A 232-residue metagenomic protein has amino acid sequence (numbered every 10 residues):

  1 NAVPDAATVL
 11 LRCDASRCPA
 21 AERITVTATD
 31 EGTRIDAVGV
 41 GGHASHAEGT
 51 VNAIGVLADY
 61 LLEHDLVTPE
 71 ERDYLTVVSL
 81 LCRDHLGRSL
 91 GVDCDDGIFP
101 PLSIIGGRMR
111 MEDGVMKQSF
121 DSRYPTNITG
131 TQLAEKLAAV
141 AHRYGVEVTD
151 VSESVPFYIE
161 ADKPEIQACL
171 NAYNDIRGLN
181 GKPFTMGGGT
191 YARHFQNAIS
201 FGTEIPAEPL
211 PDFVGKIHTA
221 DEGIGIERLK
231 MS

Functional and structural regions predicted by a protein language model:
N1-P125: Midchain, well-structured core segments that form catalytic/ion-binding scaffolds
A2-A6, E48-V56, P101, I128 (+6 more regions): Conserved active-site and cofactor/substrate-binding residues in soluble primary-metabolism enzymes
R17-I24, V56-V67, K136-G145, P164-I176 (+1 more regions): Generic non-transmembrane alpha-helical segments
G32-T33, H43, V155-Y158, G189-Y191: A short acidic, often aromatic-flanked loop/helix-cap motif at beta-alpha or helix-coil junctions that lines enzyme
I35-H43, E147-S152, F213-A220: A short small-residue
D36, N171-S232: Zn-dependent metallopeptidase/amidohydrolase metal-coordination segment
G49-A53, L137, V214-K216: Short intrinsically disordered coil segments
R110-G188: Substrate-recognition/cap regions that form aromatic- and gly/pro-loop-enriched pockets for small-molecule ligands
